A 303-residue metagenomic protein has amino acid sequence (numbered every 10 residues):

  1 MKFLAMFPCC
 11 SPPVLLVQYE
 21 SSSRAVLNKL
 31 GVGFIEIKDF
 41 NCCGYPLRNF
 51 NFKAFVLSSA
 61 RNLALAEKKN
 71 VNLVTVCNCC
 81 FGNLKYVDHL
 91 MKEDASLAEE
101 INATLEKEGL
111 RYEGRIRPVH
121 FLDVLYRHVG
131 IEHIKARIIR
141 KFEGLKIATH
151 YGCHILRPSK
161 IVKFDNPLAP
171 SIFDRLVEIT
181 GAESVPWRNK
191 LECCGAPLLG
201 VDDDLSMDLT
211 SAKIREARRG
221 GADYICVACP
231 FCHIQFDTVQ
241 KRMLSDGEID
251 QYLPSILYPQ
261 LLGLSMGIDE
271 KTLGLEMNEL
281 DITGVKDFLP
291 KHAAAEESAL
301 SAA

Functional and structural regions predicted by a protein language model:
M1-A303: Iron-sulfur cluster-binding electron-transfer modules in prokaryotic oxidoreductases
